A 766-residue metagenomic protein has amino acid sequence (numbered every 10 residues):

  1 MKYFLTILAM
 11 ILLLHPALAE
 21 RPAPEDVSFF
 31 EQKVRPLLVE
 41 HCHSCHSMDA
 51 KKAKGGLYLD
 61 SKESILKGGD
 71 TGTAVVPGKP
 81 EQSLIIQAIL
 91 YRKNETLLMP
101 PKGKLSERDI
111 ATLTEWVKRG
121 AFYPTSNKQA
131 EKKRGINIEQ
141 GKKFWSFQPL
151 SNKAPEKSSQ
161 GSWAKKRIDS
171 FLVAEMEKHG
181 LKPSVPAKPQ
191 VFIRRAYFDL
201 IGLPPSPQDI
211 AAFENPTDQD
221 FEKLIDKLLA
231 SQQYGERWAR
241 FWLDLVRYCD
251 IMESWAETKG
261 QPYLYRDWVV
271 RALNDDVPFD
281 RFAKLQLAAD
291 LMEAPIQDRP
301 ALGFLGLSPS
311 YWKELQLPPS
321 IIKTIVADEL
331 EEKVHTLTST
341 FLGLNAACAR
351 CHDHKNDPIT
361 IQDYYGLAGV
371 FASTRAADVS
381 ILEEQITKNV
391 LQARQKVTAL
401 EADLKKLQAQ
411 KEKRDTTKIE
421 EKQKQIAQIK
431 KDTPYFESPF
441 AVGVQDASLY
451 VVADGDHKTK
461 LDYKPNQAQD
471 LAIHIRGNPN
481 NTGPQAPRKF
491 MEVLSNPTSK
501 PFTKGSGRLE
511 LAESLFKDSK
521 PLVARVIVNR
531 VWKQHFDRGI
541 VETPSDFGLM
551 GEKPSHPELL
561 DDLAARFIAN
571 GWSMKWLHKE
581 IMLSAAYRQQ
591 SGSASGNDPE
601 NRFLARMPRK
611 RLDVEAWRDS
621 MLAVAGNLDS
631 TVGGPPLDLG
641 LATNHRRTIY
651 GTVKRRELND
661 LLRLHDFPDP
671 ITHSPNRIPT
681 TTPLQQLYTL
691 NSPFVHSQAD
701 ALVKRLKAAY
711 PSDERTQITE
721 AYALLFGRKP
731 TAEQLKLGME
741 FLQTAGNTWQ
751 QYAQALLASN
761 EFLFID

Functional and structural regions predicted by a protein language model:
L5-H15: Bacterial N-terminal signal peptides
A17-A289, H354, T374-V526, R530-V541 (+1 more regions): Aromatic- and Gly/Pro-enriched helix-to-coil junctions and flexible linker segments
D70-V76, I671-R677, L742: Conserved phosphate-binding loops in nucleotide/dinucleotide-binding enzymes
I86, L90, R167-M176, A272-N274 (+9 more regions): An acidic, gly/pro-interrupted, aromatic-rich
E733-A745: Helix-loop-helix junctions that connect adjacent transmembrane helices in secondary transporters/permeases, recognized
Y752: Globin-like tetrapyrrole-binding proteins
